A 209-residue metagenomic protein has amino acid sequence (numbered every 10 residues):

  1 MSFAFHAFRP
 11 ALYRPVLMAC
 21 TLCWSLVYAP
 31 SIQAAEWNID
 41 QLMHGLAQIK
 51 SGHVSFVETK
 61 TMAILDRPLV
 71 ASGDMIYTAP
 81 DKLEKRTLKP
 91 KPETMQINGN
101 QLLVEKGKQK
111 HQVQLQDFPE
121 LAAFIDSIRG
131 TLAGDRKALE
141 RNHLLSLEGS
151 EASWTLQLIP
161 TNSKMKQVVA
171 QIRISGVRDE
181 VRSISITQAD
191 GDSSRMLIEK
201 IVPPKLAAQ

Functional and structural regions predicted by a protein language model:
M1-Y13: N-terminal secretory signal peptides that target proteins for export/translocation
A35-R86, K91-Q96, S183-Q188, R195: N-terminal secretory signal peptides
E36-M62, D66-P68, K106-T161, V168: Flexible, processing/modification-adjacent segments and terminal tails in exported/periplasmic/extracellular proteins
D74-D126, S194-R195, K200: An acidic-aromatic
R136-H143, G149-Q209: Gly/Pro-enriched, hydrophobic low-complexity segments that function as extracytoplasmic propeptides/linkers
